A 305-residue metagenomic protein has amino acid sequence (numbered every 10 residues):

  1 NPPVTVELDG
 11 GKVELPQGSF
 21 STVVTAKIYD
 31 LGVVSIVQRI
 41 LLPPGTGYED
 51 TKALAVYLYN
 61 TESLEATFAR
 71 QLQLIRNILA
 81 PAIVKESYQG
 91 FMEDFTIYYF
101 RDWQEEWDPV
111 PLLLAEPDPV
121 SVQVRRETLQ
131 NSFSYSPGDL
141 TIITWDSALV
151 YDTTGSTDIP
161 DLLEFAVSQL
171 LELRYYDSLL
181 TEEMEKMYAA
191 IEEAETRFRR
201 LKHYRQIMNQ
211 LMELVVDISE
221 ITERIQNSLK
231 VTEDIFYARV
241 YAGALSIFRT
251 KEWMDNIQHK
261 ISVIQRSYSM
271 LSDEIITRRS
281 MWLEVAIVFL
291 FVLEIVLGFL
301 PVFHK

Functional and structural regions predicted by a protein language model:
N1-G10, P16-F20: Long, solvent-exposed N-terminal ectodomains/accessory regions that are displayed to the extracellular/lumenal milieu
N1-T5, E106-D118, L229-K230, Q258 (+1 more regions): Generic detector of short, locally flexible boundary/turn motifs and exposed helical patches
D9-G10, L15-P16, E116, V122-V124 (+7 more regions): Mixed-charge, polar/low-complexity N-terminal
K12, F20-T22, E127, F133-S134 (+4 more regions): Residue-level detector of functional hotspots within protein domains
T25-F198: Extended alpha-helical interaction modules
Y175-V302: Membrane-associated alpha-helical segments
